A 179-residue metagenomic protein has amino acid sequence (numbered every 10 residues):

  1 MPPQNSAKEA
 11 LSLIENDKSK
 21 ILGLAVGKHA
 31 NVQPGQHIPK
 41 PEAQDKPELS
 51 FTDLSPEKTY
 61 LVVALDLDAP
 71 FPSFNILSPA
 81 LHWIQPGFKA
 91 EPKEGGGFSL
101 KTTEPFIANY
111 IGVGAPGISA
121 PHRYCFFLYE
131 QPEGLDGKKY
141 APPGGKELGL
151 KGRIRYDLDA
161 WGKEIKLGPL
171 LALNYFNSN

Functional and structural regions predicted by a protein language model:
M1-N179: N-terminus-centered regions that define maturation/targeting leaders and the start of the first functional domain
